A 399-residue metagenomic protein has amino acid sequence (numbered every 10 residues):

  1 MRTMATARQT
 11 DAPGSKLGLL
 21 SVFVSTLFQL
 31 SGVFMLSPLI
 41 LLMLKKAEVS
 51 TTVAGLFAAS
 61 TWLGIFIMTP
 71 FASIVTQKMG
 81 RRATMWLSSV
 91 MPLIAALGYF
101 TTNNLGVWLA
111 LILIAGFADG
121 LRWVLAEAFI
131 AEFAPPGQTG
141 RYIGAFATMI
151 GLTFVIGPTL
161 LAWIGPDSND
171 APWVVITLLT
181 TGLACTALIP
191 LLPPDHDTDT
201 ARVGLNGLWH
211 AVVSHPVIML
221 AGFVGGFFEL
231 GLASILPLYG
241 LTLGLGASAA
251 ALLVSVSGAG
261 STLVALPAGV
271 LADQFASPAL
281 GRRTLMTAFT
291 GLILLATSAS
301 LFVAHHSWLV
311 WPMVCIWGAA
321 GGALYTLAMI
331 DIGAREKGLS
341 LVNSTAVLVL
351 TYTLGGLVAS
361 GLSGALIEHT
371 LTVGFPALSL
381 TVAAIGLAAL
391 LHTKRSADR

Functional and structural regions predicted by a protein language model:
A12-W62, H215-G222, E229-L243, A250: Helix-loop boundary and gating motifs at the non-cytosolic
M68-G80, G165, V264-L280, I367-E368: Helix-to-loop junctions at the C-terminal end of transmembrane segments in multipass secondary transporters
A83-L97, R283-S298, L380: Structural signature of the two symmetry-related core transmembrane helices
L113-T148: Cytoplasmic helix-loop-helix junction between adjacent transmembrane helices in 12-TM secondary transporters
L121-A134, G322-E336: Intracellular juxtamembrane helix-capping segments at the cytosolic ends of symmetry-related transmembrane helices
P172-L188, P376-L391: Symmetry-related core transmembrane helices of the 12-TM Major Facilitator Superfamily/SLC fold
L280-Y325: C-terminal transmembrane helical hairpin of 12-TM major facilitator-type secondary transporters
L339-E368: A late C-terminal transmembrane helix in Major Facilitator Superfamily
